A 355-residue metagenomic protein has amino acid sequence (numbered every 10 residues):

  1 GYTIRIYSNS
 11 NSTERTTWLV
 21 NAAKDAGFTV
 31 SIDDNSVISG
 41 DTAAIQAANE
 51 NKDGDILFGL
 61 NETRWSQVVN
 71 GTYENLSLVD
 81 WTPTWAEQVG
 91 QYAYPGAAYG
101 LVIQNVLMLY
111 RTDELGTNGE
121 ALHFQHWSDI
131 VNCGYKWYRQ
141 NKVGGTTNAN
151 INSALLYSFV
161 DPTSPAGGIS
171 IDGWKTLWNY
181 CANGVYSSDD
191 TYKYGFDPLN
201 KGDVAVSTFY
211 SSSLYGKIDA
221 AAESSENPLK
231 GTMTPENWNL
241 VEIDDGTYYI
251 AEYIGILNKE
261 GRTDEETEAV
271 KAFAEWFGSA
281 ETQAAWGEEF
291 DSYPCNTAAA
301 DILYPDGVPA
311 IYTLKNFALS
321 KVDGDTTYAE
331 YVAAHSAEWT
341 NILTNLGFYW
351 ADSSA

Functional and structural regions predicted by a protein language model:
G1-S66: Early extracytoplasmic/lumenal segment of secretory-pathway proteins
K52-L57, E74-T112, Y138-R139, D244-G246: A structural signal for short loop-to-beta-strand junctions that line the ligand-binding cleft of periplasmic/secreted
V68-V79, G90-G96, K217-E242, V308: Ligand-binding "clamshell"
P83, E87, Q104, K175-C181 (+2 more regions): Periplasmic-binding protein-like
W127-T147, L155-F159: Short loop->beta-strand "edge-of-pocket" segments that line small-molecule binding or catalytic clefts across diverse
A154, D161-N239: Ligand-binding pocket segment of bilobal, Venus flytrap-like solute-binding proteins
E252-T326: Mature extracytoplasmic/periplasmic domains
K315-A355: Conserved C-terminal helix/tail region of periplasmic/extracytoplasmic solute-binding proteins
